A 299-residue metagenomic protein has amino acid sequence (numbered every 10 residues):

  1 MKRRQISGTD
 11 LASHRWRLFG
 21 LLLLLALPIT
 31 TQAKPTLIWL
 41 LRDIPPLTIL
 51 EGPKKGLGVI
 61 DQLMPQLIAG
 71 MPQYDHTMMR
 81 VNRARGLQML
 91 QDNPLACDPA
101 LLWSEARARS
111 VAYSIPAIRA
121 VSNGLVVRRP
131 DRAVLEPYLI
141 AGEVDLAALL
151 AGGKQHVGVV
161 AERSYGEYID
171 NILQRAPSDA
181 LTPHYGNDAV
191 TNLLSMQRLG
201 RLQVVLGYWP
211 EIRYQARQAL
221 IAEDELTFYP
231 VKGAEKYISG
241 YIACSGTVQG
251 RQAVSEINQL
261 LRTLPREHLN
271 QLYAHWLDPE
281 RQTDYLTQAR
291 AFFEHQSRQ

Functional and structural regions predicted by a protein language model:
A33-V111: Extracytoplasmic small-molecule ligand-binding "clamshell" domains of the periplasmic binding protein/Venus flytrap
P35-L50, L57, I140-E167: Short loop->beta-strand "edge-of-pocket" segments that line small-molecule binding or catalytic clefts across diverse
L41-P45, R119-G124, L220-N258, T283-L286: Periplasmic-binding protein-like
D61-M71, R129-E143, G152, H156 (+1 more regions): Extended ligand-binding regions for polar small-molecule ligands
M64-P72, L150-G186, A216-E223: Ligand-binding cleft/hinge of the Venus flytrap
A69-M71, M79, A84-A96, L150 (+2 more regions): Short helices/loops that flank or line small-molecule/ion binding pockets
D75, V144-N171, N258-Q299: Ligand-binding clefts/hinges and TM-proximal coupling segments of bilobed small-molecule sensing domains
M78-A151, P230-E235, T247: Acidic, polar ligand-binding/catalytic clefts
